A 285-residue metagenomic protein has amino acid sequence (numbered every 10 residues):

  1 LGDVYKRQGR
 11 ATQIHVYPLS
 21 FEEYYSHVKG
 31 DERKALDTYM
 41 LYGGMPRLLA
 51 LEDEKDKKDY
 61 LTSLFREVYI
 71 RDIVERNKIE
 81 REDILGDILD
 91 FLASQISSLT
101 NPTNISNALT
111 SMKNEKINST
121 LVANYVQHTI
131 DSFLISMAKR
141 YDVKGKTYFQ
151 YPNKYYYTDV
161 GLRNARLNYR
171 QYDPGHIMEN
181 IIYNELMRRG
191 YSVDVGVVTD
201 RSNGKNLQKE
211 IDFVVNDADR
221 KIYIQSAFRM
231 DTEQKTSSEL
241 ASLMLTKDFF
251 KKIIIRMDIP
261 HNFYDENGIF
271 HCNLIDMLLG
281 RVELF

Functional and structural regions predicted by a protein language model:
L1-Y5: Short, small-residue-biased leader/transition segments that mark boundaries at the very start of proteins
K6-Q13, D212: A short alpha->loop->secondary-structure connector
H15-T199: Interdomain hinge/linker elements that couple catalytic modules in large macromolecular machines
N124-H128, F133-F285: A cross-kingdom feature that marks ATP-driven nucleic-acid transaction machinery
